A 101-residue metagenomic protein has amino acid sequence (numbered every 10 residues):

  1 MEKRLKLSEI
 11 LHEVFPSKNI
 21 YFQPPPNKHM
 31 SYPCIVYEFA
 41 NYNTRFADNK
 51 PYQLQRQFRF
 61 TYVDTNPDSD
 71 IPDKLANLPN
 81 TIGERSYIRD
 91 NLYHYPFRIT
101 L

Functional and structural regions predicted by a protein language model:
M1-Y42, K50: Small/polar-rich, solvent-exposed N-terminal microdomains that initiate assembly or binding
K28-S31, D73-N77: Short loop/helix-cap segments at secondary-structure boundaries that form the rim of catalytic
H29, K50-Q55, R89-Y93: A generic structural micro-feature
F39-Y42, L54-R59, P79-I82: Short, low-complexity, polar/charged sequence segments that are solvent-exposed and flexible
L54-T65, Y93-L101: Oligomerization/assembly interface segments of phage tail-like spikes and tubes
P67-D73: Short, conserved charged micro-motifs
K74-L101: Acidic-leaning, charged glycine-interspersed low-complexity segments
